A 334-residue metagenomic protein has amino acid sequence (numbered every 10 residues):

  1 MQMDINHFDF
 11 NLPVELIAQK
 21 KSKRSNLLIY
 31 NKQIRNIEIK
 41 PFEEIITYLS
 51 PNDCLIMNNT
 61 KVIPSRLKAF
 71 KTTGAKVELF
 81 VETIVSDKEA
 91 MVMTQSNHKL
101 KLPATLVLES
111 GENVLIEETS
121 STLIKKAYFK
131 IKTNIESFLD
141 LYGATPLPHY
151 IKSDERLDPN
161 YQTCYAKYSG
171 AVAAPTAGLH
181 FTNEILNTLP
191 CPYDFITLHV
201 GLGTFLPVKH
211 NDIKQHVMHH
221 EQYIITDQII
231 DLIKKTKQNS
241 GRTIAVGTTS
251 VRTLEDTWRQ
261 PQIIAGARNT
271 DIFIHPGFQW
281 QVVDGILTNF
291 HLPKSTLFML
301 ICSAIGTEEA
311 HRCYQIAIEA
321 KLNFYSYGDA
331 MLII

Functional and structural regions predicted by a protein language model:
M1-I334: A cross-family signal for N-terminal binding/gating loops and helix N-caps that shape access to the active site
